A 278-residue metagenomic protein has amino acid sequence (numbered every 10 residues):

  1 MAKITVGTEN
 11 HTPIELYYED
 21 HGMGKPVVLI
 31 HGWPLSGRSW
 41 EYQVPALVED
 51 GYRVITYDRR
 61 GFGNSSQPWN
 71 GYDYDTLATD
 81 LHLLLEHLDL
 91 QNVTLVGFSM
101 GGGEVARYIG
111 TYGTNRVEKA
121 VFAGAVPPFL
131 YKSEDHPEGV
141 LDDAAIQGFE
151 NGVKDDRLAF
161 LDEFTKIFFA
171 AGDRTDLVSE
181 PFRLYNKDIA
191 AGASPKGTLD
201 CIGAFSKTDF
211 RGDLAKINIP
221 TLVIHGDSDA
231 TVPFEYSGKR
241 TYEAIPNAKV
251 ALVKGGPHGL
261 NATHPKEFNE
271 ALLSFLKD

Functional and structural regions predicted by a protein language model:
N10-N70: Conserved HGGG/HGGXW glycine-rich cap/lid loop of the alpha/beta-hydrolase fold
H31-W33, V93, G97-S99: Conserved alpha/beta-hydrolase "nucleophile elbow" surrounding the catalytic nucleophile
T76-V93: Conserved acidic catalytic loop of the alpha/beta-hydrolase fold
A106-T111, N115-D155: Flexible "cap/lid" loop of the alpha/beta hydrolase fold
Y131-K132, H136-V140, N151-A215: Conserved alpha/beta-hydrolase catalytic His-Asp/Glu region
I217, V223-H225, D229: Short beta-strand/loop motif that positions the catalytic acidic residue of the alpha/beta-hydrolase fold
A230-Y236: Conserved alpha/beta-hydrolase "acid-adjacent" motif
A248-D278: Catalytic active-site module of serine/aspartate enzymes centered on a nucleophile-bearing elbow/loop
